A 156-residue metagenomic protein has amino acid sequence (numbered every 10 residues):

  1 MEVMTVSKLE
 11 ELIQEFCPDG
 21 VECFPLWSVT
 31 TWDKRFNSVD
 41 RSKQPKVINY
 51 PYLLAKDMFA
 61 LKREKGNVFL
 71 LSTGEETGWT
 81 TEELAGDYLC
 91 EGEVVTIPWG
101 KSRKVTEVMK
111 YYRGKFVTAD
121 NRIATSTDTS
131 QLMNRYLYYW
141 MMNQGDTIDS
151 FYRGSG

Functional and structural regions predicted by a protein language model:
M1-V3: Short, Lys/Arg-enriched N-terminal segments with co-localized hydrophobic residues within the first ~10-30 amino acids
T5-E15, V21-E22, K56, I148-G156: A cross-kingdom feature marking solvent-exposed beta-strand/loop segments within repeated, beta-rich binding/scaffold
L9-E10, G20, N37-S38, W79 (+2 more regions): Short loop/beta submotifs within extracellular cysteine-rich repeat domains
L12-L54, L61-E75: Non-catalytic DNA-recognition/assembly elements of restriction-modification systems
V29-W32, W140, Q144: Generic, well-ordered alpha-helical scaffold segments in large soluble proteins
P51, A55, T80-E83: Helix-loop segments that flank and shape redox-cofactor active sites
D57-R63, V68, A85-L89, G114-K115: A general structural signal for short secondary-structure junctions and capping/turn motifs
E76-M141, G154: A short beta-sheet element
